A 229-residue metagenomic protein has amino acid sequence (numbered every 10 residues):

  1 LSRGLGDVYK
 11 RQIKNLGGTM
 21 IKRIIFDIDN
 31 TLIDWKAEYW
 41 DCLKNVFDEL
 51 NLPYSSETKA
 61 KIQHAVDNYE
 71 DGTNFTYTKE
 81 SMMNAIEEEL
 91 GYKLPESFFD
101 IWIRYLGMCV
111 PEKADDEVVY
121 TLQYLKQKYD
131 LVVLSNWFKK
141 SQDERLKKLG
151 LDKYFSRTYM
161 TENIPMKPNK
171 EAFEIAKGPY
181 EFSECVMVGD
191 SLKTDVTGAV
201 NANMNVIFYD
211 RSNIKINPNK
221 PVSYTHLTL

Functional and structural regions predicted by a protein language model:
L1-Q12, H226-L229: Single conserved hydrophobic/aromatic residue that forms the stacking wall/gate of nucleotide- or nucleobase-binding
N15-L16, M20-I24, L52, V119 (+2 more regions): Asp-based, Mg2+/Mn2+-dependent phosphohydrolase catalytic module
M20-K61: Active-site neighborhood of HAD-like aspartate-dependent phosphohydrolases
Y39-F47, W102-L106, Q142: Hydrophobic alpha-helical core bundles mediating ligand binding, dimerization, or RNAP-core interactions
Y39-K44, K79-N84, K139: An amphipathic alpha-helix signature
L50-Q63, L90-W102, K153-Y154: Short, surface-exposed acidic
D67-I103: A metal-dependent, Asp-based hydrolase signature
Q127-K128: Structured helix-beta-strand junction loops
